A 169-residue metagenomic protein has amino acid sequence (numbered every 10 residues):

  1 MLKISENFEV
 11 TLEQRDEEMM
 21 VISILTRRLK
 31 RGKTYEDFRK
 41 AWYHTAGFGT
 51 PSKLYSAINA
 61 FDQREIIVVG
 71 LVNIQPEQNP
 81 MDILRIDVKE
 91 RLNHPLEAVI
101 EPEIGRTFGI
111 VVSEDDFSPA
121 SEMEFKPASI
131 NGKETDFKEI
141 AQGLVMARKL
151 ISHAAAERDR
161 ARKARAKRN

Functional and structural regions predicted by a protein language model:
M1-E18, A141, V145: Extended, compositionally biased intrinsically disordered regions at domain boundaries
L2, Y43-Y55, L71-E114, P127 (+1 more regions): An amphipathic, aromatic/His-enriched active-site/gating alpha helix that lines ligand/cofactor pockets
F8-T11, R39, S52-Y55: Short structured motifs
E18-R28, I67-V69: Active-site-flanking beta-strand signature of metal-NTP-handling nucleotidyl enzymes and homologous cyclase-like
T26-F38: Short, surface-exposed ligand-recognition loops at beta-strand->loop->(often short) alpha-helix junctions that present
R31-G32, Q63-I66, N73-Q78: Short, charged/polar surface micro-motifs in flexible loops or helix N-caps
A57-Q63: A short beta-turn/loop motif at secondary-structure boundaries
A120-K126: Short, surface-exposed amphipathic charged segments that create phosphate/polyanion-binding patches used for binding
